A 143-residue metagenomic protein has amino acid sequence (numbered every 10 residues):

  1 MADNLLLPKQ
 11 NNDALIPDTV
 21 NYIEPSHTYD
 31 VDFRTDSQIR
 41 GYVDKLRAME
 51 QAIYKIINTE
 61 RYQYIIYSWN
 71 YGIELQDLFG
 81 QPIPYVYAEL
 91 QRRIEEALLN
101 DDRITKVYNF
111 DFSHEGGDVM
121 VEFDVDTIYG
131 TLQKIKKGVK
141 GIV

Functional and structural regions predicted by a protein language model:
M1-E89, Y108, S113-V143: Immediate N-terminus of the mature polypeptide
I94, L98-F110: Short acidic amphipathic segments
